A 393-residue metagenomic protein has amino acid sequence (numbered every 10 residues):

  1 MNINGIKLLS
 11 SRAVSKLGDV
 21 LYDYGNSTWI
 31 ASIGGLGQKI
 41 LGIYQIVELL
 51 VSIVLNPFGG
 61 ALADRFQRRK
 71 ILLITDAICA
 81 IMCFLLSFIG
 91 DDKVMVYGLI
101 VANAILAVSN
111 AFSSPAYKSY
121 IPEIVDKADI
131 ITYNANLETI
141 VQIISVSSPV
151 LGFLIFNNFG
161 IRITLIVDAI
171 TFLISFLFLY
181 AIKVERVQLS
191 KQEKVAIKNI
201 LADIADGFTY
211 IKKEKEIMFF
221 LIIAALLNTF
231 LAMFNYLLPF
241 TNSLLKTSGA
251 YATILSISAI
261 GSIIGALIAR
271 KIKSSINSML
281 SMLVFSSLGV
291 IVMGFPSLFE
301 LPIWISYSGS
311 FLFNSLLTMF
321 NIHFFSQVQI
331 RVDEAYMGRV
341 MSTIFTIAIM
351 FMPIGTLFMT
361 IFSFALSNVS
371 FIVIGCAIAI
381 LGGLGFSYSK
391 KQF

Functional and structural regions predicted by a protein language model:
M1-G5, E185-L221: Juxtamembrane intracellular "pre-TM" segments in multi-pass secondary transporters
K7-N26, Q45-A61, Q67-M82, G98-F156 (+4 more regions): Substrate-agnostic recognition of the 12-TM MFS/MFS-like secondary transporter fold
A13, F159-I166, D203-A266: A single, central transmembrane helix in multi-pass transporters
S27, C83-G90, G152, F156-N157 (+9 more regions): Structural signal for membrane-spanning alpha-helices in multi-pass inner-membrane proteins, emphasizing helix cores
S27-G35, S147-V167, L244-L245, I354-I372: Transmembrane alpha-helix termini and helix-breaking/packing motifs in multi-pass membrane transporters
N56, R65, R69-I71, T75 (+1 more regions): C-terminal transmembrane bundle of multi-pass solute transporters/carriers
I78-L86, L106, T171-S175, F285-M293 (+1 more regions): MFS 12-TM fold signature
S119, E123, I161, L165-V195 (+1 more regions): Helix-loop junctions on the cytosolic side of multi-pass membrane transporters, especially the intracellular loop
